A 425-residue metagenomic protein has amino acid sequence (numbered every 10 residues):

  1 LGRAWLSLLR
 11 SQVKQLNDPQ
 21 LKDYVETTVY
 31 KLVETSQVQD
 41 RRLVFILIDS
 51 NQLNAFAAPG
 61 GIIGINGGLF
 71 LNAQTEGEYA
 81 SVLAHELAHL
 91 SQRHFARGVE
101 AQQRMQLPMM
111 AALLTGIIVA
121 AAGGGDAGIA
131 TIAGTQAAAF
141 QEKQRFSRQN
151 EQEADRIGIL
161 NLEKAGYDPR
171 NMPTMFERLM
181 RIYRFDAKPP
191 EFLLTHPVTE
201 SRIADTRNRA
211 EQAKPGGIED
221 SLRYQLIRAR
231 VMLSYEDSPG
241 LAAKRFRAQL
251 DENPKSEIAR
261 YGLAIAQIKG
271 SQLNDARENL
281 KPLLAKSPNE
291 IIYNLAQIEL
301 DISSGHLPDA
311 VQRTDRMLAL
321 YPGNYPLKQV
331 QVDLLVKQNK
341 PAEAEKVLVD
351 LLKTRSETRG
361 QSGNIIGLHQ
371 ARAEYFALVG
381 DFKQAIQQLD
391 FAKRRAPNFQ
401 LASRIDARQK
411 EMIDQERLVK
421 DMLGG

Functional and structural regions predicted by a protein language model:
L1-F56, F140, I182-R184, I302-D315 (+4 more regions): Hydrophobic or amphipathic, alpha-helical segments that drive membrane association/targeting
R3, Q15, D23, A137-G323 (+5 more regions): Extracytoplasmic and endomembrane cell-envelope/extracellular-matrix remodeling and assembly machinery
R41, E100-Q103, L107, I129-A130 (+1 more regions): Acidic/histidine metal-binding catalytic segments
I65, S81-H89, R93, A154: Active-site recognition of the HExxH zinc-binding catalytic motif
G67-S81, Q149: Short pre-active-site segment immediately N-terminal to the catalytic Zn-binding motif
L87-R104, A122: Catalytic Zn2+-binding segment of zinc metalloproteases
L107-A122, A130-A138: Membrane-active amphipathic alpha-helices enriched in small hydrophobic residues
